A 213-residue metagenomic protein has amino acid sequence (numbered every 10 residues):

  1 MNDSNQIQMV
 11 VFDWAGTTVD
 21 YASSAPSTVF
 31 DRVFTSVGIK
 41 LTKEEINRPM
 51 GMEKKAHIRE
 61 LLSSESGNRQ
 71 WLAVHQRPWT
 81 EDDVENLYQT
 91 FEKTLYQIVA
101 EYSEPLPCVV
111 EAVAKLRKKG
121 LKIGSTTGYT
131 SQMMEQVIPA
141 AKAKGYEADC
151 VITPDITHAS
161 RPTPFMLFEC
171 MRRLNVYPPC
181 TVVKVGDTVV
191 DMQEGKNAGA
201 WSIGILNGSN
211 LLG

Functional and structural regions predicted by a protein language model:
S4-V110, A114, K118-K119, E135: N-terminal helical cap/lid subdomain that shapes the substrate entry/recognition surface in HAD-like hydrolases
T18, V110-K115, T188-D191, S202 (+1 more regions): Short glycine/proline-centered loop/turn elements that form peptide/ligand docking sites
S66-P78, A141-G145, N207-G213: Short, flexible, glycine-rich and Lys/Arg-enriched loop motifs at helix boundaries that contact anionic partners
Y129-V185, V189-A198, L211-G213: Substrate-recognition "cap/lid" segment bordering the active-site pocket of phosphatases
